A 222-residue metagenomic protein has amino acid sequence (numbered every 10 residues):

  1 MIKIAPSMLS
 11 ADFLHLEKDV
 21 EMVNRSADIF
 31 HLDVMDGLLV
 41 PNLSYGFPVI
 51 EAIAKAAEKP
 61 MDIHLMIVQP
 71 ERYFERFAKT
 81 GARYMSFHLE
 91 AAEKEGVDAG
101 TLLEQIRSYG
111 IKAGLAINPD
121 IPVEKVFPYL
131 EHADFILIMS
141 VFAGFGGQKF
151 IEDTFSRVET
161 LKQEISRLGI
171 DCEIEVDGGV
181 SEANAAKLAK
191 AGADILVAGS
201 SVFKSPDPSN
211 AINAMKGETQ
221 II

Functional and structural regions predicted by a protein language model:
M1-S86, E90-G100, Q105, A113 (+6 more regions): Conserved N-terminal beta1-alpha1 strand-loop-helix module at the mouth
I2, I111, I170-C172: A short helix-to-beta-strand connector/capping loop
K3, A116, L137-S140, E175 (+1 more regions): Conserved beta-strand segments that form the floor/walls of ligand-binding pockets within enzyme and binding domains
A57, Y109, L168-I170: Helix C-cap/helix->beta junction micro-motif
Q105-R107, I121: Predominantly soluble domains enriched in secretory-pathway, periplasmic, or organellar proteins
K112-A116, D120: Internal catalytic-core helix/loop-beta-alpha segment that presents or stabilizes conserved functional determinants
F142, K149-I195: Active-site/ligand-binding-proximal alpha/beta "capping" segment
A193-A198, F203-K204: Acidic, Mg2+-coordinating phosphoryl-transfer loop and its flanking beta/alpha structural elements, shared across
